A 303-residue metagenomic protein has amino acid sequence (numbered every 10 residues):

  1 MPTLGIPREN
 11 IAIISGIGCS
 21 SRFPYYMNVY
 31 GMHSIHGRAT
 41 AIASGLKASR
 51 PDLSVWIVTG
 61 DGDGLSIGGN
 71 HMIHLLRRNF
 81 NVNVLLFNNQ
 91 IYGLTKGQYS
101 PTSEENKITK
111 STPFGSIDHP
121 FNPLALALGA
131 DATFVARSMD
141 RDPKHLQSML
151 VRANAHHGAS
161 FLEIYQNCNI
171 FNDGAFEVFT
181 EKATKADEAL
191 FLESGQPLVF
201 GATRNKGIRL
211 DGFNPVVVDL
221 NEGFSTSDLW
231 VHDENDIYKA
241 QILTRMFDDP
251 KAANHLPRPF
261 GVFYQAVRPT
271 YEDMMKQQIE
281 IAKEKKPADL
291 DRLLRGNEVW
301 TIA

Functional and structural regions predicted by a protein language model:
M1-Y25: N-terminal, Lys/Arg-enriched amphipathic/low-complexity engagement segments that precede the first folded domain
L4-R8, S34, A48-R50, L76-R77 (+4 more regions): Solvent-exposed alpha-helices and their adjacent loops that cap or buttress functional pockets in soluble metabolic
I11, L53-V55, G158-I164, F260-V262: Generic beta-sheet signal
I14-G16, S138, E163-Y165, F263-Q265: Generic beta-strand/beta-sheet core signal
I17-G93, Q147: Thiamine diphosphate
C19, N89, N167, V267-P269: Short, glycine-/Ser/Thr-/acidic-enriched flexible segments
I67-V82, F87, I91-N235: Glycine-rich ThDP/TPP pyrophosphate-binding loop and its adjacent helix/strand module within ThDP-dependent enzymes
E188, P197-A303: Conserved acidic/glycine
